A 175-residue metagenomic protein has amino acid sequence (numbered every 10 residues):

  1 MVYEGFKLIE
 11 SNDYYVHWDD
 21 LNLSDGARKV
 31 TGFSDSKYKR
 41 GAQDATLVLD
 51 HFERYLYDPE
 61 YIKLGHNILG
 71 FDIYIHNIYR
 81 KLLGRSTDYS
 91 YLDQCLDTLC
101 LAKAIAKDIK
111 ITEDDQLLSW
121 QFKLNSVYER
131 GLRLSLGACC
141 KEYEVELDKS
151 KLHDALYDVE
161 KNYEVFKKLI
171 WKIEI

Functional and structural regions predicted by a protein language model:
M1-L83, Y89-S90, R130, L136-Y143: Conserved non-catalytic scaffold segment of RNase H-like nuclease domains
D19-N22, L101-A104, A155: A short acidic, often aromatic-flanked loop/helix-cap motif at beta-alpha or helix-coil junctions that lines enzyme
I62-H66, G70, I75, L117-I175: Acidic, Mg2+-coordinating catalytic module of metal-dependent nucleases/exonucleases that use a two-metal-ion mechanism
C95-V127: Short alpha-helix plus adjacent loop in nuclease-associated cores
